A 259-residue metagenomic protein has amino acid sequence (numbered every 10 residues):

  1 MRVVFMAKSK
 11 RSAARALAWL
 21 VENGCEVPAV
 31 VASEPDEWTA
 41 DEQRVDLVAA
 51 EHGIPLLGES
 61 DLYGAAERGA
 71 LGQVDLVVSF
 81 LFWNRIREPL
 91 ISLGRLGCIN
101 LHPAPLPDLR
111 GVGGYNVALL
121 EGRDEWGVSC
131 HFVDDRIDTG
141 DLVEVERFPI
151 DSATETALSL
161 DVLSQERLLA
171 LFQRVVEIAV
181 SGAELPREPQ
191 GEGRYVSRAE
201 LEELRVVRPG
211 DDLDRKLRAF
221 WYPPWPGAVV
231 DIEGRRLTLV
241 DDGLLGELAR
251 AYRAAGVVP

Functional and structural regions predicted by a protein language model:
M1-P259: One-carbon transfer enzymes
